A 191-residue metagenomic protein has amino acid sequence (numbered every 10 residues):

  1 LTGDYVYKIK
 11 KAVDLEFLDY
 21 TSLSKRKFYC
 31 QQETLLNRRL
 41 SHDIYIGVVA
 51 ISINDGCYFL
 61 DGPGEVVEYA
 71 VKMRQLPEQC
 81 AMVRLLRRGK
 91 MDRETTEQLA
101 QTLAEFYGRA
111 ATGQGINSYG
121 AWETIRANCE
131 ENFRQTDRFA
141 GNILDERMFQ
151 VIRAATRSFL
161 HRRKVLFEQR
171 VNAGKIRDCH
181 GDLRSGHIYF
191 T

Functional and structural regions predicted by a protein language model:
L1-H180, S185-T191: Conserved ATP-binding subdomain of kinase catalytic cores across diverse folds
